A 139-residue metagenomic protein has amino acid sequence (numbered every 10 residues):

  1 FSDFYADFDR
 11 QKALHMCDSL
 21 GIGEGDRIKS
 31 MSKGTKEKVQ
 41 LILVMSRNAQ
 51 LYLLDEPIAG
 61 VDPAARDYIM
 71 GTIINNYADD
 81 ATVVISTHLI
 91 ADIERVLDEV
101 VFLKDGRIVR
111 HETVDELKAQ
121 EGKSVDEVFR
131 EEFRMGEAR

Functional and structural regions predicted by a protein language model:
F1-V39: ABC-family P-loop ATPase nucleotide-binding domains
Y52-E56, V61: Catalytic Walker B motif of ABC-type/P-loop ATPase nucleotide-binding domains
R66-D79: Helical segment within the ABC ATPase nucleotide-binding domain
D80-L89: Conserved H-loop
I93-R95: A short, surface-exposed alpha-helical micro-motif characterized by mixed small hydrophobic and charged/polar residues
H111-E112: ABC ATPase "signature
